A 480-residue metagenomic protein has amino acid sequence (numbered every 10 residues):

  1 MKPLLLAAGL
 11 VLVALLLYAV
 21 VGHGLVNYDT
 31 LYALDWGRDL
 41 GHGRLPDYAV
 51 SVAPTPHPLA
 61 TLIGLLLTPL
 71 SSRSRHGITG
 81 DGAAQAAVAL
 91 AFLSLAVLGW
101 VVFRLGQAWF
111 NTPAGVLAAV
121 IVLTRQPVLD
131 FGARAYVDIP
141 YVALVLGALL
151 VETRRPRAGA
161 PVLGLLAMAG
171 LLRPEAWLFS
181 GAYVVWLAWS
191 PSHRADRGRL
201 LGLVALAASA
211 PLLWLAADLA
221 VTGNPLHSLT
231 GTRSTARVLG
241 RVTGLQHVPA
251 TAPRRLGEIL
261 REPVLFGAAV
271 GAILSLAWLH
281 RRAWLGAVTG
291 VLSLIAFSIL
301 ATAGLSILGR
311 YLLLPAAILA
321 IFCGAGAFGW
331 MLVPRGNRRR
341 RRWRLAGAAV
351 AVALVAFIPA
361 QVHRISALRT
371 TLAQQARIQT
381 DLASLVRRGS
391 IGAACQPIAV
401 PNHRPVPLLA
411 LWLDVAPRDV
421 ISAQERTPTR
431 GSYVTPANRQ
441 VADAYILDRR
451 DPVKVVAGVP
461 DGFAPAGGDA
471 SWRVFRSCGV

Functional and structural regions predicted by a protein language model:
L6-G9, G164, V204-L212, G267-G271 (+2 more regions): Signature aromatic-anchored transmembrane alpha helix within multi-pass, membrane-resident enzymes that catalyze glycan
A8-V13, A118, V122, A208 (+2 more regions): Transmembrane alpha-helix segments characteristic of polytopic inner-membrane glycan-assembly/cell-envelope
Y18-Y28, G43-L70, S74-G77, Q396-A399: Membrane-proximal lumenal/periplasmic loop motifs of glycosylation machinery
Y28, T55, A87-S94, L117-G147 (+3 more regions): Multi-pass, polyprenyl lipid-linked donor-dependent membrane glycosyltransferases
A86-W109: Transmembrane-helix motifs of polytopic, lipid-linked glycan transferases
L187-A188, G257-A287, L292-I295: Hydrophobic, aromatic-rich transmembrane alpha-helices and their immediate juxtamembrane boundary segments
R197-G271, I295, V352-A367: Membrane-lumen/periplasm interface segments of specific transmembrane helices in polyprenyl phosphate-linked
A346-P407, W412: Membrane-embedded, lumen/periplasm-facing catalytic core of multi-pass transferases that use lipid-linked donors
